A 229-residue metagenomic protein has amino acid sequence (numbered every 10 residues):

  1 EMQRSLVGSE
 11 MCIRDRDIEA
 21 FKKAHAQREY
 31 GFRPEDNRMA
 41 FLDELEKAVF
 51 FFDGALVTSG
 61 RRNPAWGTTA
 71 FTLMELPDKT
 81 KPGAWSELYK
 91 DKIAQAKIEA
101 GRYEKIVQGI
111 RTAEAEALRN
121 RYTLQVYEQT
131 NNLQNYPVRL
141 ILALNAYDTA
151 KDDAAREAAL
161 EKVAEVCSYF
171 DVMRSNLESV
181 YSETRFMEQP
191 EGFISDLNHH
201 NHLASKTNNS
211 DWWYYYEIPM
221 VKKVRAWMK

Functional and structural regions predicted by a protein language model:
E1-G8, C12-I13: Single conserved hydrophobic/aromatic residue that forms the stacking wall/gate of nucleotide- or nucleobase-binding
D17-K229: Catalytic domains of carbohydrate-active enzymes that cleave complex glycans
